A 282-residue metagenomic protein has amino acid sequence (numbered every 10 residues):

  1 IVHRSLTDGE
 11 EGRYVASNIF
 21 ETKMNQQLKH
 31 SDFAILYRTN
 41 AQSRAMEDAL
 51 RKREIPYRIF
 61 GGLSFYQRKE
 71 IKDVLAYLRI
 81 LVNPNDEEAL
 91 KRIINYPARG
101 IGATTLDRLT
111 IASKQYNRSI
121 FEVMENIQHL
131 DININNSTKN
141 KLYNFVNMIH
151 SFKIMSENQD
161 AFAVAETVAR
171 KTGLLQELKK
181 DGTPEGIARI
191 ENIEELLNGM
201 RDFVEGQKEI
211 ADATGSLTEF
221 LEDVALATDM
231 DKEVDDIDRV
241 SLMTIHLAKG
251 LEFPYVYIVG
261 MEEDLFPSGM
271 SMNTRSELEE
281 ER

Functional and structural regions predicted by a protein language model:
I1, R51-I55, L63-P97: Conserved short internal alpha-helix adjacent to the catalytic or cofactor-binding core of large enzyme scaffolds
I1-P56, R79-N83, K139, K153: Helicase P-loop NTPase motor core
L28, Q42, Y255, E262-R282: Accessory/regulatory regions of helicases
K72-A76, V240-M270: A short beta-strand element within the Helicase C-terminal
P97, I127-L247, L265-S268: Accessory C-terminal helicase-associated subdomains
D107-A112: C-terminal helical "lid" of AAA+/P-loop NTPase domains
